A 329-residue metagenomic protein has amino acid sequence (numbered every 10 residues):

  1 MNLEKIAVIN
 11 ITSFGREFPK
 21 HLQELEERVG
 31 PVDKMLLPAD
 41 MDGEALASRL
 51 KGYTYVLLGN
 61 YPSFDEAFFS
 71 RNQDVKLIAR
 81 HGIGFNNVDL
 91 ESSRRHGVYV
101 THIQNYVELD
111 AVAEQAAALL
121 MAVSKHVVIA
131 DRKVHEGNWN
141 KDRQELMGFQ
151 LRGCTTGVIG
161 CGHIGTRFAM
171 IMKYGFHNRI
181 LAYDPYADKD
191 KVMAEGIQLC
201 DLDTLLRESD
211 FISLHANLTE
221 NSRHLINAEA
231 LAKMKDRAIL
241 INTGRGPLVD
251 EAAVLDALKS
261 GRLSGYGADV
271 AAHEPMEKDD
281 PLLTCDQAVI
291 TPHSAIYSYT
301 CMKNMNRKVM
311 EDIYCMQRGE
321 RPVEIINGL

Functional and structural regions predicted by a protein language model:
M1-Y53, L181, D190, Q317: N-terminal glycine-/charge-rich "phosphate-binding" loop or analogous flexible N-terminal tail
F18, Q144-D236: Rossmann-like dinucleotide/phosphate-binding beta-alpha-beta segment
Y53, N72, E208-S209, R237: An anion/phosphate-binding loop that grips the pyrophosphate of nucleotide cofactors and donors
Y53-D131: Phosphate/diphosphate ligand-binding glycine-rich loop within oxidoreductases
L58-G59, H81, H215-L218, T243: Short, well-ordered coil/turn residues at beta-beta hairpins and beta-strand->alpha-helix junctions within
S63-V75, N221-L240: Rossmann-fold NAD(P) dinucleotide-binding segment
A113-R132, Y174-N178, K308-C315, E320: Oxidoreductase and adenylate-handling cofactor-binding alpha/beta cores
R237-L329: Rossmann-like dinucleotide-binding domain for NAD(H)/NADP(H)
